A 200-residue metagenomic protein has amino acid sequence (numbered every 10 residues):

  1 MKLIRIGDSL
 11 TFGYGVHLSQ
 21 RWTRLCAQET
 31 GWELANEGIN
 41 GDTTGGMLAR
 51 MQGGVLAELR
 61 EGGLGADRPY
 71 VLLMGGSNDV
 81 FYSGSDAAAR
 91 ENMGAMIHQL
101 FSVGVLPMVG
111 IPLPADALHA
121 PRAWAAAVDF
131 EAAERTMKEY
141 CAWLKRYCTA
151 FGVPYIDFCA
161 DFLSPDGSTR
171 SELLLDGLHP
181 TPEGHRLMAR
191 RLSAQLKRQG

Functional and structural regions predicted by a protein language model:
M1-A66: Serine-esterase "nucleophile elbow" of acetyl-processing enzymes
E29, Q52-G200: Alpha-helical cap/lid subdomain in secreted, periplasmic, or secretory-pathway luminal O-acyl-processing enzymes
